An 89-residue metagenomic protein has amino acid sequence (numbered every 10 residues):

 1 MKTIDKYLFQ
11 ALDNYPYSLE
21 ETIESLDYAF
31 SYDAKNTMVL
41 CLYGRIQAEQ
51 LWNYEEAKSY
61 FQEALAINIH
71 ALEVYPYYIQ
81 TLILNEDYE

Functional and structural regions predicted by a protein language model:
M1-I4, Y43, Q62: Secondary-structure boundary/capping motif
K2-D5, T37-M38, L72-E73: Helix-start (N-cap) detector for alpha-helical repeat units in TPR-like alpha-solenoids, especially tetratricopeptide
K2-Y32, A48: Alpha-helical segment of the N-proximal tetratricopeptide repeat
L8, C41-L42, E73-Y77: Alpha-solenoid helical repeat scaffolds
N14-S25, L51-E63, N85-E89: Structural signature of tandem alpha-helical TPR/SEL1-like repeats, specifically the intra-repeat loop/turn
P76-Y77, I83-E86: Short, conserved acidic/polar surface loops in the N-terminal third of protein domains
